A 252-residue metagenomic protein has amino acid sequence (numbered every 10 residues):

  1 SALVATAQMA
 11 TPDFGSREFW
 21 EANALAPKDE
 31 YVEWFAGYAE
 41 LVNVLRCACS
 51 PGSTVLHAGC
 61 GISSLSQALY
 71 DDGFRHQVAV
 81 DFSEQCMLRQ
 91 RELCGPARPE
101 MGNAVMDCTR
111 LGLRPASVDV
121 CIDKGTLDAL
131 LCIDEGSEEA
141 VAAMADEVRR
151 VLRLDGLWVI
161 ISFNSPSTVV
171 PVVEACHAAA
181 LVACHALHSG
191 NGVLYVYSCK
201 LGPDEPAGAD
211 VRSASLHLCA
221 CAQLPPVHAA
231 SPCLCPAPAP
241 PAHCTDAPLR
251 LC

Functional and structural regions predicted by a protein language model:
A7-F35, A39, C252: N-terminal, positively charged/glycine-rich alpha-helical extensions of SAM-dependent methyltransferases
E33-G52: Conserved alpha-helix/loop element of class I SAM-dependent methyltransferases that forms part of the SAM/SAH-binding
L56-R110: Class I SAM-dependent methyltransferase SAM/SAH-binding core
T109-C121: A short acidic, Gly/Pro-enriched loop at the edge of an enzyme's catalytic core that lines a small-molecule cofactor
D119-E138: A short SAM/SAH-binding and catalytic strip from SAM-dependent methyltransferases
E138-L154: A short glycine-rich, Lys/Arg-flanked "PGG" loop and its adjoining helix->strand segment in the class I
D155-S162: Conserved beta-strand signature within the Rossmann-like core of class I S-adenosyl-L-methionine
A186-C221, C252: Core SAM-dependent methyltransferase catalytic element
